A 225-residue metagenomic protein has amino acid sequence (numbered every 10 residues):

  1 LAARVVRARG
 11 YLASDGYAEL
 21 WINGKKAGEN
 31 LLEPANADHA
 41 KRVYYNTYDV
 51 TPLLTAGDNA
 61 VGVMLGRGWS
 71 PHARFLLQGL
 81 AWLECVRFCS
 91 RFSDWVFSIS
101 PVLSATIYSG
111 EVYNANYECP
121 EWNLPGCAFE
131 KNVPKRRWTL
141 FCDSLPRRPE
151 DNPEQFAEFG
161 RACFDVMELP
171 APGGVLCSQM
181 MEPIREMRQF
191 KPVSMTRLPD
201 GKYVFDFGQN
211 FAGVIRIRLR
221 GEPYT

Functional and structural regions predicted by a protein language model:
L1-A2, V43-V50, L198-Q209: Short beta-strands within extracellular/lumenal beta-sheet-rich domains
A2, V6-W21, V61-V63, R218-L219: Aromatic-lined ligand-binding clefts that engage carbohydrates, nucleic acids, or primary amines
A2-R9, L198-D200, N210-I215, P223-Y224: Extended extracellular/luminal ectodomain segments enriched in beta-structured repeat modules
A8, P52-M64, E158-C163, I215: Noncatalytic modules at the cell exterior or secretory-pathway interfaces, chiefly beta-strand-rich lectin/adhesion
Y17, W21, F207-V214: A conserved hydrophobic secondary-structure block that centers on an alpha-helix together with its immediately flanking
I22-L76: Beta-strand-rich ligand-recognition modules
T51-A60, A81-C89, E222-Y224: A short, structured loop/turn motif at beta-sheet edges
G62-F190: An acidic-aromatic loop/edge-strand motif
